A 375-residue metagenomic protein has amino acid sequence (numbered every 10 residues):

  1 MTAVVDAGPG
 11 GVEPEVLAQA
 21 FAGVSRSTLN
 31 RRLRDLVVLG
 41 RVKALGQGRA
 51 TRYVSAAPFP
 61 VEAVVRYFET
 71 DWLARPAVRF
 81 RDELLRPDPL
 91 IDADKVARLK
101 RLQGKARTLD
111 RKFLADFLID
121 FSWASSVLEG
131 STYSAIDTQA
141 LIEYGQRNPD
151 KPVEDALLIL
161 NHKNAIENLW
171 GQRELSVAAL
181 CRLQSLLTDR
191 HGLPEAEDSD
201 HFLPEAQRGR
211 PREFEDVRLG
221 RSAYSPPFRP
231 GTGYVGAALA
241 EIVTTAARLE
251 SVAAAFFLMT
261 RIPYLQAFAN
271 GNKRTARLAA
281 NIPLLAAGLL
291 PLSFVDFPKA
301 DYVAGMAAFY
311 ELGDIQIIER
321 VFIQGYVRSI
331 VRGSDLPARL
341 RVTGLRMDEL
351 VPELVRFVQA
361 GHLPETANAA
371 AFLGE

Functional and structural regions predicted by a protein language model:
M1-E375: FIC/Doc superfamily catalytic core
